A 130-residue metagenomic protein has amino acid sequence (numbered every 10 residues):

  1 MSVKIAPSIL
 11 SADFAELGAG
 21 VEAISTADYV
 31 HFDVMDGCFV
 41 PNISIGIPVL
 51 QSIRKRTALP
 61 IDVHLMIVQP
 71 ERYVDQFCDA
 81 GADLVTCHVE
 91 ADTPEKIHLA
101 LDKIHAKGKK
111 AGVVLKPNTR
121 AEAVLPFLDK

Functional and structural regions predicted by a protein language model:
M1-P7: Generic N-terminal amphipathic, Lys/Arg-enriched alpha-helix
S2, D13-E16, R56, Y73 (+1 more regions): Conserved anion-binding
A6, Y29-H31, D62, L84-T86 (+1 more regions): Conserved beta-strand positions in the central sheet of alpha/beta enzyme cores
S8-G20, M35: N-terminal beta1-alpha1 ligand-phosphate binding loop
L17, I24, F32-D33, F77: Conserved, mostly hydrophobic/aromatic
A23-T26, D79, L128-K130: Alpha-helix termination/capping residues and helix-transition junctions
V30-I45, A91: Glycine-rich, proline-tolerant flexible connector loops at the mouths of alpha/beta enzymes
C38-P70, V74: A short alpha/beta connector and helix-capping loop motif
